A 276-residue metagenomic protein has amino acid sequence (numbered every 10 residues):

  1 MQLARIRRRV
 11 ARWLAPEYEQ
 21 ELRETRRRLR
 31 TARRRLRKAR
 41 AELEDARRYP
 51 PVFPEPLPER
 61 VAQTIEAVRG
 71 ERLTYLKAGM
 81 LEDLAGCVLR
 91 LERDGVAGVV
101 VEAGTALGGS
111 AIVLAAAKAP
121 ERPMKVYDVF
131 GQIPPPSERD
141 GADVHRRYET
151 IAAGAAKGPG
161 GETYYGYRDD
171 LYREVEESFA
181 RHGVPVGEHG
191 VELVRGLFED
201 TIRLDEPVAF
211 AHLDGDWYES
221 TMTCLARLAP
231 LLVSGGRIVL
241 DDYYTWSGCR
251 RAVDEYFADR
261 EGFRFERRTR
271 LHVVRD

Functional and structural regions predicted by a protein language model:
M1-A67, R72-L76: Boundary detector for helix-to-coil junctions that initiate low-complexity/charged tails
L57-A78, A85, R93-D276: S-adenosylmethionine/decaboxylated-SAM
L89: Internal catalytic or translocation cores that form aromatic/hydrophobic pockets or channels for amphipathic metabolites
